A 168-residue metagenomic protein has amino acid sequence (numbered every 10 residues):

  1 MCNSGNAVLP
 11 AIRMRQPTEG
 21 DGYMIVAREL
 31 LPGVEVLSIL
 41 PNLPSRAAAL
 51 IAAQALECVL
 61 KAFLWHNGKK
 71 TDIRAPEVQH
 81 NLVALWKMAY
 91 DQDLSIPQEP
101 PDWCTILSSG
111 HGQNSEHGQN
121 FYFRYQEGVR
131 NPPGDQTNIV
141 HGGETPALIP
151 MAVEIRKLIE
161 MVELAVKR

Functional and structural regions predicted by a protein language model:
M1, I39, L60, G128: Residue-level marker of positions within ordered structural domains that often coincide with functionally constrained
C2-G20, M24, G68-R168: Long, charged low-complexity segments
R13, P17, P41-L50: Short, charged/polar micro-motifs that form catalytic or ligand-binding hotspots
Y23-V26, I51-A52: Amphipathic alpha-helix face/heptad-repeat signature
A27-R46: A long, hydrophobic alpha-helical segment
E35, S45-N67: Short, hydrophobic, well-ordered secondary-structure elements
